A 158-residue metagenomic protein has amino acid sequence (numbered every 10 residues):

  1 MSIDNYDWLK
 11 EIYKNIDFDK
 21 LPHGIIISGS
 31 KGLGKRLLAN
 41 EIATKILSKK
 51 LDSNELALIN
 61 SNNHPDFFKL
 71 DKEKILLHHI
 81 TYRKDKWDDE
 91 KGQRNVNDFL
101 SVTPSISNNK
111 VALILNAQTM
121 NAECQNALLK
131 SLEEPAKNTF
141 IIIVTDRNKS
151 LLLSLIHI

Functional and structural regions predicted by a protein language model:
M1-E123: Clamp-loader machinery-focused feature within the broader ASCE/P-loop NTPase space
S101, N126-F140: Conserved catalytic/switch belt of AAA+ P-loop NTPases
N108-V111, A136-I142: Loop/turn-to-beta-strand initiation segments
N116, I143-N148: A short beta-strand-to-loop transition that corresponds to the Sensor-1 phosphate-sensing loop of AAA+ P-loop ATPases
T119-M120, E134, S150: Residues immediately C-terminal
I156-I158: Conserved small/polar residues in nucleotide/adenosyl-binding loops
